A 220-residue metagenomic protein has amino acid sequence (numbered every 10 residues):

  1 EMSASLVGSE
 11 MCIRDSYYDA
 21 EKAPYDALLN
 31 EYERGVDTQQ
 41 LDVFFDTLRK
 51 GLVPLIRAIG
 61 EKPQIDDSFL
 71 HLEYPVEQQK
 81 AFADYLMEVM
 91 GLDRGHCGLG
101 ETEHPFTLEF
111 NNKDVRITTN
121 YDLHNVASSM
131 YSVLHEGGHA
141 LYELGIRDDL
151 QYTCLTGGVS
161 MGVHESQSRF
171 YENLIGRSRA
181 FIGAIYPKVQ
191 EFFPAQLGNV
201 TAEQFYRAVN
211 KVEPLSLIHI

Functional and structural regions predicted by a protein language model:
M2-I13, I218-H219: Single conserved hydrophobic/aromatic residue that forms the stacking wall/gate of nucleotide- or nucleobase-binding
S9-E10, R14-V126: Contiguous, non-catalytic segments that form substrate-binding/exosite surfaces or channel walls
G35, A58-D67, R147-T153, R177-Y186: Inter-helical turn/loop segments and adjacent helix faces that build the functional surface of alpha-helical bundle
E61-K62, K113, G145-Y152, R207-L215: Short acidic (Asp/Glu) and glycine-rich catalytic loops that position anionic groups and cofactors
Y131-L144, E165-R169: Active-site recognition of the HExxH zinc-binding catalytic motif
E143-S166: Post-HEXXH active-site segment of zinc metalloproteases
G158-A195: Post-HExxH zinc-binding segment in Zn-dependent metallohydrolases
A180-L217: Long, amphipathic alpha-helical stalk/connector segments used for oligomerization, subunit docking, or mechanical
